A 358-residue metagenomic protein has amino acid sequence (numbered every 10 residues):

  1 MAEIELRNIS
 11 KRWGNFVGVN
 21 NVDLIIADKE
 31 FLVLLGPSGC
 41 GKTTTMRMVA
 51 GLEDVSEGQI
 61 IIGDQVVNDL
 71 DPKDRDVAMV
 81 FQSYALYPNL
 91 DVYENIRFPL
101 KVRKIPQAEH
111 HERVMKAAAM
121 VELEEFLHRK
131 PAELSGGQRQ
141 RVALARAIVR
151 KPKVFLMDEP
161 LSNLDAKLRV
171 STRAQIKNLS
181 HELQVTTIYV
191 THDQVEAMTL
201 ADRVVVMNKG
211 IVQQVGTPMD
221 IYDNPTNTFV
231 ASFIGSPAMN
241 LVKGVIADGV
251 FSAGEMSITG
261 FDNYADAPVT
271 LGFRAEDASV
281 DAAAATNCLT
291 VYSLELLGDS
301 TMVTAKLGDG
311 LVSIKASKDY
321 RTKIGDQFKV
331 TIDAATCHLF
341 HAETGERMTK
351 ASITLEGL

Functional and structural regions predicted by a protein language model:
E5, I25, I61, K329-T331: ABC ATPase nucleotide-binding domain
W13-V17: Short coil-to-beta microelement around the adenine-binding A-loop and adjacent beta1/P-loop entry of ABC ATPase
F31, L70-F229: ABC ATPase nucleotide-binding domains
L35-P37: The feature captures the beta-strand-to-loop junction immediately N-terminal to the Walker
A50: Helix-to-loop junction immediately C-terminal to a conserved catalytic motif
Q59-I61, Q65, I211: ATP-binding/catalytic-site motifs of ATP-hydrolyzing domains
T226-Y292, A305-T322, K350-L358: ATPase nucleotide-binding modules
